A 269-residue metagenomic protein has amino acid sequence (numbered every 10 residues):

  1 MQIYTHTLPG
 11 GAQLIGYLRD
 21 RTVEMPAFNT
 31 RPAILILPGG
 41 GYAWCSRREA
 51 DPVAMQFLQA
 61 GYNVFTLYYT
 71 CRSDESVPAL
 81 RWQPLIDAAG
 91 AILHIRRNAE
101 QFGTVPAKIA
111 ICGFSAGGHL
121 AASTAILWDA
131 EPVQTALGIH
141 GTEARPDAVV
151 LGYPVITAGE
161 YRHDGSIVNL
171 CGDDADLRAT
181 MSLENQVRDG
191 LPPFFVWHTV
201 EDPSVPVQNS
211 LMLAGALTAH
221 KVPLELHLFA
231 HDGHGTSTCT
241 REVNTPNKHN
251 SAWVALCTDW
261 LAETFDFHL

Functional and structural regions predicted by a protein language model:
M1-N29, E160, D164: N-terminal cap/lid segment of alpha/beta-hydrolase-fold proteins
T30-G39: Short beta-strand element of the alpha/beta-hydrolase
S46-R47, L67-P106, T245-N250: Catalytic nucleophile-loop/oxyanion-hole region of alpha/beta-hydrolase and closely related hydrolase-like folds
R47-F65: Short amphipathic alpha-helix adjacent to the substrate-entry channel of hydrolases
G90-S166, R178-A179: Primarily recognizes the serine-hydrolase "nucleophile elbow" in alpha/beta-hydrolase and SGNH/GDSL folds
G190, V196-H198, D202: Short beta-strand/loop motif that positions the catalytic acidic residue of the alpha/beta-hydrolase fold
P203-M212: Conserved alpha/beta-hydrolase "acid-adjacent" motif
L211-L269: C-terminal catalytic histidine-bearing segment of alpha/beta-hydrolase fold enzymes
